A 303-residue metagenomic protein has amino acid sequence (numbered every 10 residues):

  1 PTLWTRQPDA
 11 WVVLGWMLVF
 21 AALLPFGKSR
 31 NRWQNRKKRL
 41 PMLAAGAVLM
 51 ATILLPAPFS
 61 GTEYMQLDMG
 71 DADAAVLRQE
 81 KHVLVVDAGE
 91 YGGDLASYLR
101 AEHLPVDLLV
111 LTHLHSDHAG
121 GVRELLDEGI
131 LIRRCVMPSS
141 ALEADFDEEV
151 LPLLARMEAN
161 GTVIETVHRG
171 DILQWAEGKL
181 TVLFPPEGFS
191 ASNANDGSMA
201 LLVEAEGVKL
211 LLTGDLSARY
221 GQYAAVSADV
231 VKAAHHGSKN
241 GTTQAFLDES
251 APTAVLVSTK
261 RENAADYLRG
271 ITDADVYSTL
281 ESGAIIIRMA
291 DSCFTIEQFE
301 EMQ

Functional and structural regions predicted by a protein language model:
P1-M65, V76, I271, D275 (+1 more regions): Transmembrane helix-bundle segments that form internal channels/tunnels in multi-pass membrane proteins, characterized
Q34-L40, R78-A88, R133, V208-G214 (+1 more regions): Metallo-beta-lactamase
F59-Q174, G178-F184: Soluble catalytic regions of membrane-associated enzymes that act on cell-envelope and secretory-pathway components
D73-L77, M199-V203, I285-I287: Short beta-strand scaffold segments in enzyme catalytic cores
R78-K81, A205, R288-C293: Short acidic-glycine loop/turn motifs at beta-strand connectors
G89-A96, T112, S116-L126, P185-A251 (+1 more regions): Active-site-proximal loop/helix segments of hydrolase catalytic cores
L142-T181, P186-G188, S192-N195, A254 (+1 more regions): Binuclear metal-ion centers of metallo-dependent hydrolases, dominated by the metallo-beta-lactamase
